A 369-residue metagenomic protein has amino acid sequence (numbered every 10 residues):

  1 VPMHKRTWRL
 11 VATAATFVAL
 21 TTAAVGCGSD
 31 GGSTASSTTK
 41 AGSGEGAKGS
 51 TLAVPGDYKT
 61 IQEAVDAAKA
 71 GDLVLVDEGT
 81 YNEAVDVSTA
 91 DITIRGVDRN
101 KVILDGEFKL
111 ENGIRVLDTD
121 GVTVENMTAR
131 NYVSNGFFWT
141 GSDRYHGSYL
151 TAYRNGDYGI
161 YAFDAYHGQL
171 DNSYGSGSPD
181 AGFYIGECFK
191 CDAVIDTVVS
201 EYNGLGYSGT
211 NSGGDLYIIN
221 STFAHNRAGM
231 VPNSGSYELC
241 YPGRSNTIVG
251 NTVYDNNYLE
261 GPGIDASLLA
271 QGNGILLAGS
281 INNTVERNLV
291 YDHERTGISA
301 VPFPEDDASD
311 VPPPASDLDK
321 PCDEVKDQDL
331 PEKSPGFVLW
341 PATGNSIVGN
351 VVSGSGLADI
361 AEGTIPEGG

Functional and structural regions predicted by a protein language model:
M3-A14: Bacterial N-terminal signal peptides that target proteins for export
T22-G26: C-terminal motif of bacterial Sec signal peptides marking the signal peptidase cleavage site
G28-D30: Bacterial signal peptide processing site
S50-K59, L73-E78, A84, A90-V133: Right-handed parallel beta-helix/beta-spiral solenoid domain characteristic of secreted/periplasmic
I61-A68, Y81-T89, L104-D105, F138 (+3 more regions): Short, T/G/N/S-enriched strand-turn elements that build extracellular solenoid repeat scaffolds
V65, A84-S88, N112-D118, N135-G141 (+9 more regions): Glycine-rich beta-solenoid repeat tracts in large extracellular/virion proteins
D72-L75, D306-G369: Acidic, glycine- and Ser/Thr-rich low-complexity intrinsically disordered tracts in extracellular/secreted proteins
V97-K101, D120-N131, D143-Y158, Y166-A181 (+7 more regions): Right-handed parallel beta-helix
